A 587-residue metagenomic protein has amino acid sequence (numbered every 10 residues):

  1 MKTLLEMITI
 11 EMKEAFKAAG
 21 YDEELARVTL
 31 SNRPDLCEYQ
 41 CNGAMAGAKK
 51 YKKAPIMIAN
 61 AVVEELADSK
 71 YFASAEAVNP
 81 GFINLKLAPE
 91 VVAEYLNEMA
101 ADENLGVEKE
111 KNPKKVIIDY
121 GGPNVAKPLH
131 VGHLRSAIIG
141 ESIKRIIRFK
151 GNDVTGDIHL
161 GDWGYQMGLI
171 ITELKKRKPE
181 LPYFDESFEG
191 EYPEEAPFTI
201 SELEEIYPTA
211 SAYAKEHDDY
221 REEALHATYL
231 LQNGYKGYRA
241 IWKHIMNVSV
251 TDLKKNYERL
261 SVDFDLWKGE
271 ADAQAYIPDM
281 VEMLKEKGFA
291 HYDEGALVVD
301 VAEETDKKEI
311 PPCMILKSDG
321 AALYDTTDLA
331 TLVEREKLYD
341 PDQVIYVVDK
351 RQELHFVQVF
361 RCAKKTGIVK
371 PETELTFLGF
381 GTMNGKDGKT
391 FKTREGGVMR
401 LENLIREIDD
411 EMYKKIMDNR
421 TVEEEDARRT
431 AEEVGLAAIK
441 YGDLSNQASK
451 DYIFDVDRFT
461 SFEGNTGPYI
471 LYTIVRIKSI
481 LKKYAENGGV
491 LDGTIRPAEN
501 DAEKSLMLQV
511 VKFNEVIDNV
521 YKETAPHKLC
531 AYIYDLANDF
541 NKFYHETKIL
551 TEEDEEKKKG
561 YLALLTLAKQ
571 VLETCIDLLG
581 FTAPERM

Functional and structural regions predicted by a protein language model:
M1-A93, E110-M587: Non-catalytic interaction-recognition regions
E94-M99: Short, charged, solvent-exposed linker or helix-capping segments at domain edges/interfaces that act as flexible hinges
A101-E110: Short, charged beta->alpha transition segments
